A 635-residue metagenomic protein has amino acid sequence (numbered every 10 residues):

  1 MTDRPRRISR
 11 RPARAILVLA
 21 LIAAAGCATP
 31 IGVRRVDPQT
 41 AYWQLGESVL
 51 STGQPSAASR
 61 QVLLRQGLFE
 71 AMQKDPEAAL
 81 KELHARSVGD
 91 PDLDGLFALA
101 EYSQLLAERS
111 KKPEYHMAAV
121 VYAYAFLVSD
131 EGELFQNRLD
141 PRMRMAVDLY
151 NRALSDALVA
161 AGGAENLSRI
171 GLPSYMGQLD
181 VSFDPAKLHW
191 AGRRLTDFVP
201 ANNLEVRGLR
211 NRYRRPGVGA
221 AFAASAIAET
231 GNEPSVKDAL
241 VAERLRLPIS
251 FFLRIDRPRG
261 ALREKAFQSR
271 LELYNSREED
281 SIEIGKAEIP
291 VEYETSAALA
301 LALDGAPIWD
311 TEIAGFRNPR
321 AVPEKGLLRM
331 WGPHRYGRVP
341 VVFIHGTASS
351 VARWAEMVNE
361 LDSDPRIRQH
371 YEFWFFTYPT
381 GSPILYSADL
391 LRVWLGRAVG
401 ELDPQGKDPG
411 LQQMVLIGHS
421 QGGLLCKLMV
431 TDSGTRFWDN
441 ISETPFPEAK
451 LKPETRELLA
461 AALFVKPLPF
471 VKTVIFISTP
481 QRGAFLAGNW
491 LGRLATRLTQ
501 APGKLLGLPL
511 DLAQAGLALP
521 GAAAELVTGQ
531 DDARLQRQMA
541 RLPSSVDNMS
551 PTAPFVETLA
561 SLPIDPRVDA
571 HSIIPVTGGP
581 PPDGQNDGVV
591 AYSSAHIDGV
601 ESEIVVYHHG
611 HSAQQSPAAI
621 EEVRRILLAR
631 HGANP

Functional and structural regions predicted by a protein language model:
D3-I16: Bacterial N-terminal signal peptides that target proteins for export
A23-G26: C-terminal motif of bacterial Sec signal peptides marking the signal peptidase cleavage site
A28-G95, L99-L106, S110-V342, S350-E356 (+2 more regions): Flexible, membrane-associating and regulatory peripheral segments of lipid-active enzymes
Q104-S174, V341-T347, F376-R534, D587: Serine-dependent carboxylesterase/thioesterase catalytic core of lipase-like alpha/beta-hydrolase/SGNH enzymes
H334-Y336, I367, D408-G410, I417-G418 (+3 more regions): Extracellular/periplasmic catalytic domains that process cell-envelope and extracellular macromolecules
A348-S349, T380-G381, T435, P480-R482 (+3 more regions): Short, solvent-exposed loop/turn segments at secondary-structure junctions
A355-Y371: Short amphipathic alpha-helix adjacent to the substrate-entry channel of hydrolases
L506-P635: C-terminal subdomain of alpha/beta-hydrolase-fold enzymes, centered on the catalytic histidine and its supporting
